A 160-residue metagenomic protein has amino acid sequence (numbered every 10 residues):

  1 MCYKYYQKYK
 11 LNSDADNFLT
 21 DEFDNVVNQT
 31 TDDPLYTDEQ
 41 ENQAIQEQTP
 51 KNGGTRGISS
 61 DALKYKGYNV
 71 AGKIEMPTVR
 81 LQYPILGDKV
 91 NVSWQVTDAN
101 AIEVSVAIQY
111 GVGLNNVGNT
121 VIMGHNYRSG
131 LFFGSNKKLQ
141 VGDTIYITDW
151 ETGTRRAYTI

Functional and structural regions predicted by a protein language model:
M1-T159: Solvent-exposed, non-transmembrane regions of membrane-associated and secreted proteins
